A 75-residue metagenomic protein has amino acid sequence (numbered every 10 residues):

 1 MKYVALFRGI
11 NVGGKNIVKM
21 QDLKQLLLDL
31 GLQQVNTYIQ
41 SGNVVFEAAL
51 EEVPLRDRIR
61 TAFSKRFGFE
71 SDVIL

Functional and structural regions predicted by a protein language model:
M1-S41, V45-L75: Surface-exposed, charge/polar-rich loops and edge strands
